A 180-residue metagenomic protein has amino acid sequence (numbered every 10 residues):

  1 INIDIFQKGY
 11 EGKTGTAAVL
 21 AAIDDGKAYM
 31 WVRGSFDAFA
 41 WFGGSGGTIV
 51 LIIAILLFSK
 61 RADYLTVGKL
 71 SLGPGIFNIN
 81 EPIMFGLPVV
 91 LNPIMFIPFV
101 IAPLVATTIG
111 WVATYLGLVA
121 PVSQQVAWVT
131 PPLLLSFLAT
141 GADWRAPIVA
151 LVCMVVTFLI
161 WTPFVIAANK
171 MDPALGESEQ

Functional and structural regions predicted by a protein language model:
N2-F99: Helix-loop-helix junctions within the multi-pass membrane cores of secondary transporters/permeases
E11-R33, M84-Q180: Transmembrane alpha-helical segments and their short flanking loops that form helix-hairpins/helix-helix interfaces
